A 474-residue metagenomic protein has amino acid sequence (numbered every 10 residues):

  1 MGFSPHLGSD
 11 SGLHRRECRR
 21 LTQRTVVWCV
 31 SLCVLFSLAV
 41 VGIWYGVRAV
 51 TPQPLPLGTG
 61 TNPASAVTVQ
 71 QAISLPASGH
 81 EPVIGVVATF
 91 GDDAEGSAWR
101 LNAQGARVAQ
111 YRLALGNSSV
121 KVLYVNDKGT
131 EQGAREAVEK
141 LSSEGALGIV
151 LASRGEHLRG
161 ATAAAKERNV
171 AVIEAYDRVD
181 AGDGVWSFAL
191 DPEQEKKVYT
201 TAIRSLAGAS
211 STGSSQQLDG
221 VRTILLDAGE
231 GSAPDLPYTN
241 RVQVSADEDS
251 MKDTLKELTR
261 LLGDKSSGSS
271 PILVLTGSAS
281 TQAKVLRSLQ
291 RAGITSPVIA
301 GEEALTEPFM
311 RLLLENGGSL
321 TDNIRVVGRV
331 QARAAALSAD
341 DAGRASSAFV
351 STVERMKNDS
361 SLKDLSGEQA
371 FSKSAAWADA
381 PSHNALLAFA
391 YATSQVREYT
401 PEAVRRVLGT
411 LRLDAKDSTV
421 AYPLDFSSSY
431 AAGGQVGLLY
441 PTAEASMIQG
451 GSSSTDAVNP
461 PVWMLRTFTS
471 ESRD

Functional and structural regions predicted by a protein language model:
M1-V26: Terminal targeting segments of Actinobacterial cell-envelope proteins
A39-A64: C-terminal region of N-terminal signal peptides and the immediate post-cleavage residues of exported proteins
A66-G105, L113, E131, S374-A376: Extracytoplasmic "Venus flytrap"
S97-L101, G116-A181, F188-L190: Beta-alpha junction/loop-to-helix N-cap segments that form part of ligand/metal-binding clefts
A171, R178-A202, Q243, N316-A332: Short beta-strand elements at the ligand-binding edges of bilobed clamshell
V185-S296: Extracellular/periplasmic Venus flytrap/periplasmic-binding protein
L289-H383, S394, R466-E471: Extracellular/periplasmic periplasmic-binding protein-like sensory domains
L362-L386, A390-S452, S470-R473: Segments of small-molecule ligand-sensing domains
